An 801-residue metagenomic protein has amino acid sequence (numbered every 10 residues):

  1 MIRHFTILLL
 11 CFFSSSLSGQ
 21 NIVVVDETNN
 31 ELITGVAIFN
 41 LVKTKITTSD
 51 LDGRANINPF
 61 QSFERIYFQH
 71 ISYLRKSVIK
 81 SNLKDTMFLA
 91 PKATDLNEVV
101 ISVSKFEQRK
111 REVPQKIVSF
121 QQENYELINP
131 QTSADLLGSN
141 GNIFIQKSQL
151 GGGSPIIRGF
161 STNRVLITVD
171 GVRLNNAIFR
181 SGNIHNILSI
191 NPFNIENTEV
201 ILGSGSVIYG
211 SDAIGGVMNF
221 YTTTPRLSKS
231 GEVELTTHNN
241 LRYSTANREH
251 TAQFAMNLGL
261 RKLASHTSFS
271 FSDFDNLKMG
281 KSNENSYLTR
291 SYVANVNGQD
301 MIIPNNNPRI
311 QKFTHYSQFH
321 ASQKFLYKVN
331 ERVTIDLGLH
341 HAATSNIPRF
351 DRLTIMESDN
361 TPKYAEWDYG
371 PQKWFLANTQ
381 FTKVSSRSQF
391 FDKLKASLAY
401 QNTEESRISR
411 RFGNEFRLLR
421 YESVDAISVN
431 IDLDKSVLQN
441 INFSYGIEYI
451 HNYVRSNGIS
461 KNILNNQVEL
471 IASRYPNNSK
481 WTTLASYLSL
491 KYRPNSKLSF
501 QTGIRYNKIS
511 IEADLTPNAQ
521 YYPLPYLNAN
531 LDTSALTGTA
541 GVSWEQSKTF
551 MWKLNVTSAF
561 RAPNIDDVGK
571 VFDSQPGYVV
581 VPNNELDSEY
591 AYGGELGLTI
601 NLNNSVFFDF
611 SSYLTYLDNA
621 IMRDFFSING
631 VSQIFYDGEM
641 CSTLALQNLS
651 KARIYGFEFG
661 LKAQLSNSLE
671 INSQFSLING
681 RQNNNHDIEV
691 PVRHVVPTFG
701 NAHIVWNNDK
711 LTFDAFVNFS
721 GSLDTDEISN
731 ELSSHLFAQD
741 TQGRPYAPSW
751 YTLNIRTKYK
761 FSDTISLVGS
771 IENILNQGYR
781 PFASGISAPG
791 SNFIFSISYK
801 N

Functional and structural regions predicted by a protein language model:
V36-L41, Q69-Y73, K84-E126, T162: Short, acidic, small-residue-rich periplasmic hinge/interaction motif at the N-terminus of Gram-negative outer-membrane
L83-F88, S133-L136, G153-I156, I167-T168 (+4 more regions): N-terminal periplasmic accessory domains that precede and gate Gram-negative outer-membrane beta-barrel machines
L174-S204: Short acidic/polar hinge/loop motifs at secondary-structure boundaries that mediate gating or recognition
T245, K363-F381, R387, Y475-W481 (+8 more regions): Outer-membrane beta-barrel signature, preferentially recognizing the C-terminal barrel domain of Gram-negative
N247-F274, E284-N346, K373-A377, V437 (+2 more regions): Transmembrane beta-barrel wall of Gram-negative outer-membrane proteins
K312-Q318, K328-F391, N402-V424, A472-R474: Flexible loop and strand-edge segments within Gram-negative outer membrane beta-barrel domains
A343-S345, N402-S406, R455, S460-N466 (+8 more regions): Surface-exposed extracellular loop regions of Gram-negative outer-membrane beta-barrel proteins, predominantly
S496, I509, D609, Y613-Y616 (+4 more regions): Gram-negative outer-membrane beta-barrel transporters
